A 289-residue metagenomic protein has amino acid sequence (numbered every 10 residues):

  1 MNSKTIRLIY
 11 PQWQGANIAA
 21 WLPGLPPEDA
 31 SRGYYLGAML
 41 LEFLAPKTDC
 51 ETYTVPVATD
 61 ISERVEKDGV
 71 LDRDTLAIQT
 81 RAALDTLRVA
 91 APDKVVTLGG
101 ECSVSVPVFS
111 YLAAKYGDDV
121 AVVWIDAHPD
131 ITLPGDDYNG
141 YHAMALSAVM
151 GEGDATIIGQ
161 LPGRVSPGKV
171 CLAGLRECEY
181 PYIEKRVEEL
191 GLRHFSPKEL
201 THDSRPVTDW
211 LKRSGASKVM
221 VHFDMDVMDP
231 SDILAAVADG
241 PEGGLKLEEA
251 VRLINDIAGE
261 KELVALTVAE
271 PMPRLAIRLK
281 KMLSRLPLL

Functional and structural regions predicted by a protein language model:
N2-V96, V108-G117, E184-L289: Catalytic cores of soluble, metal-dependent hydrolases
K94-G159, K169, E260-K261: Active-site histidine-anchored catalytic micro-motif
G99-S105, R176-C178, M272-R274: Gly/Ser/Thr-rich loops at beta-strand to alpha-helix junctions that form or flank small-molecule/cofactor-binding
W124-A127, M150, L172-E177, S196-K198 (+1 more regions): Short, structured patches in soluble enzyme cores that scaffold and shape functional sites
A127-I131, E177, M225-V227: Short, glycine/acidic-enriched loop or turn micro-motifs at the edges of active sites
L133-D137, I157-Q160, P181-V187, D232: A short secondary-structure junction signal
G153-A155, A173-E179, E199-L200, L245-E248: A general structural motif
Q160-R186, L192: Hydrophobic, aromatic-enriched interface-forming segments
